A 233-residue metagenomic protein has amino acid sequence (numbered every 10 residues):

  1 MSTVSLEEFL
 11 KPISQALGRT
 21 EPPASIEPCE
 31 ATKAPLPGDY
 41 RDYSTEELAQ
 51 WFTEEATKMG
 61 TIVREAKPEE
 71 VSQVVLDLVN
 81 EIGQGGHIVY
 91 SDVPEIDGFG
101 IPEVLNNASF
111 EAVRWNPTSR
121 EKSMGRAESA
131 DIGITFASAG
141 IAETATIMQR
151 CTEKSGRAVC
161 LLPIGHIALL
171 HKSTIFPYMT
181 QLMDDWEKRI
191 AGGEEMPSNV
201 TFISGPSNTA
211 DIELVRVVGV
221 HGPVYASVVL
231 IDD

Functional and structural regions predicted by a protein language model:
M1-D233: The feature marks the mature, well-folded catalytic cores of soluble enzymes
